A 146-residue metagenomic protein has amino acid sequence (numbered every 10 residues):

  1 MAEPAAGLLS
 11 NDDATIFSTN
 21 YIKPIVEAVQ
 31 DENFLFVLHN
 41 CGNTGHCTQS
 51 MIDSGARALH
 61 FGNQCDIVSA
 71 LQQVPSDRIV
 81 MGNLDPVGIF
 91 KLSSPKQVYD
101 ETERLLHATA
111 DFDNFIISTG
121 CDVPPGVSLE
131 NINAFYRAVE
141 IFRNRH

Functional and structural regions predicted by a protein language model:
M1-H146: Active-site loop segments of alpha/beta catalytic cores
